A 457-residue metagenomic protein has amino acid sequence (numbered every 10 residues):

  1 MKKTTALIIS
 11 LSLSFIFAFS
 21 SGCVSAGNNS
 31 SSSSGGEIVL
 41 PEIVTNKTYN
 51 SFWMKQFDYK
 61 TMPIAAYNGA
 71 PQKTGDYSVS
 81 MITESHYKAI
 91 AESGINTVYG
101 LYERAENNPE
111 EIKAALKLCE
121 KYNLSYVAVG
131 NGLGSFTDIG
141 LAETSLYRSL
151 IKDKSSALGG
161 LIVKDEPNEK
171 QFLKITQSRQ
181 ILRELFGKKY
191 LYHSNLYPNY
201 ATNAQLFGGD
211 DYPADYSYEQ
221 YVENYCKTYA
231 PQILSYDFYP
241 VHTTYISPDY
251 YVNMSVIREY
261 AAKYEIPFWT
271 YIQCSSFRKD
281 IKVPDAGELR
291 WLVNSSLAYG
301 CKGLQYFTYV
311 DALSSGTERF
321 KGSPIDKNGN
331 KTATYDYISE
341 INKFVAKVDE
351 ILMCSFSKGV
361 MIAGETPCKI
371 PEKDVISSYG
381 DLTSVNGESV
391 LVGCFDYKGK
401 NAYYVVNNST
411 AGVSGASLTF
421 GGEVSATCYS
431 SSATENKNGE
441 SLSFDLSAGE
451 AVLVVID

Functional and structural regions predicted by a protein language model:
M1-A6: Positively charged n-region of N-terminal signal peptides that target proteins for export
S10-S20: Bacterial N-terminal signal peptides
F19-G35: Sec-dependent signal peptide cleavage junction
S33-E423, C428-D457: Glycan-processing catalytic domains of CAZymes
